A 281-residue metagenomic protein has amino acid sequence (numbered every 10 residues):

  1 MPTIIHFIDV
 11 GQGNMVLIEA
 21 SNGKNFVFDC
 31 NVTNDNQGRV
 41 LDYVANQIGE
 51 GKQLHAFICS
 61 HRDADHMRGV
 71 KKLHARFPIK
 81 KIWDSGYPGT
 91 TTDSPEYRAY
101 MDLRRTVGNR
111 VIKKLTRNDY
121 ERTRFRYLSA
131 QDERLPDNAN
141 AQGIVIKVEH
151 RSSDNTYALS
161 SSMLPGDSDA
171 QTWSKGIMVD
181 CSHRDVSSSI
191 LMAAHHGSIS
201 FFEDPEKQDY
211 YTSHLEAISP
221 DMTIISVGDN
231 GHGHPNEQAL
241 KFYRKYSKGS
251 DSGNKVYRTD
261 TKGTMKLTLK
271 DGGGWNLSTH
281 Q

Functional and structural regions predicted by a protein language model:
P2-I5: Extreme N-terminal starter segment of soluble prokaryotic enzymes
F7-E50, I58-A75, A130-S226, G231-P235: Active-site-proximal loop/helix segments of hydrolase catalytic cores
I8-V10, I79, S252: Hydrophobic aliphatic residue packing
R62, K72, K80-G86: Core catalytic region of metal-dependent phosphoesterases/phosphodiesterases, especially metallo-beta-lactamase-like
K81-A141, V145, G176, S219-Q281: Binuclear metal-ion centers of metallo-dependent hydrolases, dominated by the metallo-beta-lactamase
